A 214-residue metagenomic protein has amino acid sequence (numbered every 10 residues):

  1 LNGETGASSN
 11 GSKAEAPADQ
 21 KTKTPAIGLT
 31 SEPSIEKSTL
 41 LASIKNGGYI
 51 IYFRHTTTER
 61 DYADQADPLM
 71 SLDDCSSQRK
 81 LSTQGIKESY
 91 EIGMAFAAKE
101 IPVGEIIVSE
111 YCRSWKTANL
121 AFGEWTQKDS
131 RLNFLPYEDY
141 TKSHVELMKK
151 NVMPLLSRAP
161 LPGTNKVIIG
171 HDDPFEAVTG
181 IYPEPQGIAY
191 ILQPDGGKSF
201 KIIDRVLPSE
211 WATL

Functional and structural regions predicted by a protein language model:
L1-A18: Signal peptide processing junction and immediate N-terminal pro/mature segment of secreted/exported proteins
A16, T22-S130, L135-D139, I181-L214: Active-site-proximal alpha-helix that buttresses catalytic centers in soluble enzyme cores
I35-S38, V152-M153, E176: Short alpha-helical segments and helix-capping/turn motifs at coil-helix boundaries
G48-I50, L161-G170: Generic beta-sheet signal
F53-T58, I168-F175: Histidine-centered catalytic micro-motifs
Y140-K149: Short, surface-exposed amphipathic charged segments that create phosphate/polyanion-binding patches used for binding
M148-P160: A short, acidic, amphipathic alpha-helical segment used as a generic capping/interface helix at domain edges
R158-G163, D195-G196: A short, structured loop/turn motif at beta-sheet edges
